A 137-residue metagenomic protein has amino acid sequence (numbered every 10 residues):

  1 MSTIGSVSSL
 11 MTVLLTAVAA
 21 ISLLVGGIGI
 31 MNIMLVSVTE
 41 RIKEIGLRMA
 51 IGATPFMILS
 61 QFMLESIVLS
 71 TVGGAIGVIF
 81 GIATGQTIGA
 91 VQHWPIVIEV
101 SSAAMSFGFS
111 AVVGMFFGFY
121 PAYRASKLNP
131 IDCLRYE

Functional and structural regions predicted by a protein language model:
M1-A19: Peri-transmembrane interface segments
G5, K43, R135: A short local structural element in Rossmann-fold oxidoreductases
V13-M31, L35-G89, H93, V97 (+2 more regions): Transmembrane alpha-helical interface segments in multi-pass membrane proteins
A122-E137: Short cytosolic juxtamembrane segments of multi-pass membrane proteins
